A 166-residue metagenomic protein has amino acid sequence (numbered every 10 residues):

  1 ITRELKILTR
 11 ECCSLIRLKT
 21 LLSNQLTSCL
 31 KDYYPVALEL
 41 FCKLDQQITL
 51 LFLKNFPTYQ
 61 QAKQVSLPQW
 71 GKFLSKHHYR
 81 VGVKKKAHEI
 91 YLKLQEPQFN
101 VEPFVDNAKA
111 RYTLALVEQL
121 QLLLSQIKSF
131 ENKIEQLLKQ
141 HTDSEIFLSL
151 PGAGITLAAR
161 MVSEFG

Functional and structural regions predicted by a protein language model:
I1-G166: A detector of single, family-specific signature residues that are central to catalytic or substrate-handling motifs
